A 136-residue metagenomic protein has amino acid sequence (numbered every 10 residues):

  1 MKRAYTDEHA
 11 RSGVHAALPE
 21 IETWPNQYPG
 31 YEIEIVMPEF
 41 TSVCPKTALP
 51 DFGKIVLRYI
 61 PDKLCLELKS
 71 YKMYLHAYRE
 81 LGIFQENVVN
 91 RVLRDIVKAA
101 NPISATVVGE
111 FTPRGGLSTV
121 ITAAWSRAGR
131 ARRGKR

Functional and structural regions predicted by a protein language model:
M1-R136: N-terminal intrinsically disordered, cationic/polar leader segments that include organellar targeting peptides
